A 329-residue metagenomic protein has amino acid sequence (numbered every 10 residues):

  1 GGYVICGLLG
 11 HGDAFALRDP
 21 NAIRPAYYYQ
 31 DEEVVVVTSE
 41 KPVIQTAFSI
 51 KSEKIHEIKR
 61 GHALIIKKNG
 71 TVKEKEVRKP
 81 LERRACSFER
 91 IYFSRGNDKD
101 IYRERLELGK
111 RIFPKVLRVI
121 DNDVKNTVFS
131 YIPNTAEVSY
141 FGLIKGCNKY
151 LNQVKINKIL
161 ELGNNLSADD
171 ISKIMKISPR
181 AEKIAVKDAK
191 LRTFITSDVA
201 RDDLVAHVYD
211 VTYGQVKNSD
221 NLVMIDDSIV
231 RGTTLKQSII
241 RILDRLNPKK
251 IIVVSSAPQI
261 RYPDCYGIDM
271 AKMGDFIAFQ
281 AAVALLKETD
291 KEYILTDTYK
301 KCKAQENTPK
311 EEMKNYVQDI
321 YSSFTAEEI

Functional and structural regions predicted by a protein language model:
G1-G214, L222, M313-K314: N-terminal segments that mediate ammonia production and transfer in glutamine-dependent amidotransferase systems
D31, I239-I240, A281: Hydrophobic alpha-helical membrane context
R83-A85, D198, P258-I329: Acidic, metal-coordinating catalytic segment for phosphate/diphosphate chemistry, firing primarily on the Nudix
K145, I240-R241, D319: Surface-exposed charge patches
Q153, T233-S238, E288-L295: C-terminal catalytic subdomain
S178-R180, N221, K249-I252, T308-Y316 (+1 more regions): Residues at the starts of beta-strands that form the adenosine-phosphate
D198-F276: PRPP/pyrophosphate-binding module of the type I phosphoribosyltransferase fold
